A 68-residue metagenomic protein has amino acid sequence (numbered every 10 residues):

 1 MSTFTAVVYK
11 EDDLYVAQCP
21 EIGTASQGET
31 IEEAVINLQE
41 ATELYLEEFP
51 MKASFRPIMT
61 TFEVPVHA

Functional and structural regions predicted by a protein language model:
M1-V7, E33-A68: Short, charged, surface-exposed hinge/linker loops at domain edges that act as mobile lids or interdomain connectors
T5-E21: Short aromatic-glycine-(Arg/Gly/Cys) micro-motifs in beta-strand/loop hairpins
K10-E11, A25, H67: Compositionally biased, intrinsically disordered low-complexity segments
Q18, Q27, Y45: Residues that scaffold the ATP/ADP-binding catalytic core of kinase and kinase-like folds
I22-I31: A short, exposed loop/beta-hairpin motif centered on an aromatic-Gly-Thr core
